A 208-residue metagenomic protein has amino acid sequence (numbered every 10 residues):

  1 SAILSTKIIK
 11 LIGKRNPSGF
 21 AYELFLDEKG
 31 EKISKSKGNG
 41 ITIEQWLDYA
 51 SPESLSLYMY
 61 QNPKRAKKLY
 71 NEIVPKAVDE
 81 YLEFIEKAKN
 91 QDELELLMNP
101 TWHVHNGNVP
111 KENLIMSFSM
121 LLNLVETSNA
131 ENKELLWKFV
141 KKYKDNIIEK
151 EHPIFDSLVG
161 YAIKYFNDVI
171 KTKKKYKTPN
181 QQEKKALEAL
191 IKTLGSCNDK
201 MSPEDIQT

Functional and structural regions predicted by a protein language model:
S1-K37, I43, K192, S196: Active-site cores that bind ATP or allylic diphosphates and position pyrophosphate for catalysis
Y22-I170: Catalytic adenosine-cofactor/nucleotide-binding cores of aminoacyl-tRNA synthetases and other
K138, K142-T208: Basic, alpha-helical terminal appendages of large translation-related enzymes
